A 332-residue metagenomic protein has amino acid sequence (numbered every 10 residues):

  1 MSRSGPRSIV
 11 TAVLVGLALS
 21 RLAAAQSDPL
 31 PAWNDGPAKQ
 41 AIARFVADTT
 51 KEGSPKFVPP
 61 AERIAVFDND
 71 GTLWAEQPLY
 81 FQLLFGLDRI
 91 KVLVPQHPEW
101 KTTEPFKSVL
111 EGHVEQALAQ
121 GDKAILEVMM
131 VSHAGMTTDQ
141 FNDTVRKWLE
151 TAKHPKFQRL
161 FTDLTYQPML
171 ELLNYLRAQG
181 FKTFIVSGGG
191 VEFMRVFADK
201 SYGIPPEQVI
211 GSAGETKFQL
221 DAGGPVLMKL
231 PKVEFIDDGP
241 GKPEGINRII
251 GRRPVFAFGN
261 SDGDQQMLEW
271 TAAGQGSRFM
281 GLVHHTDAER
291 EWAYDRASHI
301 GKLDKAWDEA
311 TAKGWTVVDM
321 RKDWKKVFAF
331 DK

Functional and structural regions predicted by a protein language model:
M1-V10: Bacterial N-terminal signal peptides that target proteins for export
T11-R21: Bacterial N-terminal signal peptides
Q26, L79, L84-D163, Q167: A metal-dependent, Asp-based hydrolase signature
Q26-W33, P37-A43, A47, E62 (+2 more regions): C-terminal cap/substrate-recognition subdomain and adjoining C-terminal extension of metal-dependent phosphatase-like
S27-A41, T50-K51, A61-R63, P95 (+2 more regions): Calcium-binding acidic motifs and repeat modules
F45-I64, Q77-F81: N-terminal carbohydrate-binding/catalytic regions of secreted carbohydrate-active enzymes
R63-P78, L268: Asp-based phosphoryl-transfer active-site loop
E76-L79, L84-L87, V196-F197, W270: Short, solvent-exposed loop/turn and secondary-structure capping segments
